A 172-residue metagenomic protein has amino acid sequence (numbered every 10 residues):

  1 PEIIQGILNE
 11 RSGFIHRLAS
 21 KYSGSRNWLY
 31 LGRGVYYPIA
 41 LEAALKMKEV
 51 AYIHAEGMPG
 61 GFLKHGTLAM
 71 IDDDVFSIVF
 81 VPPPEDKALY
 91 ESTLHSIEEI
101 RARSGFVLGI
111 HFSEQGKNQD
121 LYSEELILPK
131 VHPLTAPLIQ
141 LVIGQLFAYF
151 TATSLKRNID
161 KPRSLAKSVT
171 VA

Functional and structural regions predicted by a protein language model:
P1-A172: A SIS-like phosphosugar-recognition module
